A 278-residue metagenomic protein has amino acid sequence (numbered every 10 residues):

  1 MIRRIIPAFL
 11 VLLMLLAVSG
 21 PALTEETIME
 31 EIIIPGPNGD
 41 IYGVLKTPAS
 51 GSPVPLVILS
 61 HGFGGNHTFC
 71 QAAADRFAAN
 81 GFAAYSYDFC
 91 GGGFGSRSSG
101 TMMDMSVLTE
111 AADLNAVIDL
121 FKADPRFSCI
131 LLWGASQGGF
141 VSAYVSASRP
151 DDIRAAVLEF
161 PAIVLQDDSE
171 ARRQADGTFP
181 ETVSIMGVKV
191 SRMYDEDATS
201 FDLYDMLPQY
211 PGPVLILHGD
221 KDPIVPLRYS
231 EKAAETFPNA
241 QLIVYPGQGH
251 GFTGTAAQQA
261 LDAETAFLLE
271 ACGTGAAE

Functional and structural regions predicted by a protein language model:
E25-S50: N-terminal cap/lid segment of alpha/beta-hydrolase-fold proteins
P53-G62: Short beta-strand element of the alpha/beta-hydrolase
F63-D75: The serine-hydrolase catalytic nucleophile loop
F69, M103-A123: Alpha/beta-hydrolase active-site loop
F77-R97: Conserved alpha/beta-hydrolase
Y144, S148-R192: Hydrolase active-site cap/lid region
Y210, I216-H218, D222: Short beta-strand/loop motif that positions the catalytic acidic residue of the alpha/beta-hydrolase fold
Q248-Q259: Catalytic histidine-centered segment of alpha/beta-hydrolase-like enzymes
